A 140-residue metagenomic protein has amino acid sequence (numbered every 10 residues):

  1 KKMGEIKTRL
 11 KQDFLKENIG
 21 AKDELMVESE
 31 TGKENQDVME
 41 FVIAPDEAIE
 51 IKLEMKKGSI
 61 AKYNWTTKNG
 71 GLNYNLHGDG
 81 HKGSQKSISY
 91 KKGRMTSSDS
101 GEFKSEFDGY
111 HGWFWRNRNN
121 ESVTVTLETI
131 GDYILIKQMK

Functional and structural regions predicted by a protein language model:
K1-K140: Acidic, Ser/Thr/Pro
